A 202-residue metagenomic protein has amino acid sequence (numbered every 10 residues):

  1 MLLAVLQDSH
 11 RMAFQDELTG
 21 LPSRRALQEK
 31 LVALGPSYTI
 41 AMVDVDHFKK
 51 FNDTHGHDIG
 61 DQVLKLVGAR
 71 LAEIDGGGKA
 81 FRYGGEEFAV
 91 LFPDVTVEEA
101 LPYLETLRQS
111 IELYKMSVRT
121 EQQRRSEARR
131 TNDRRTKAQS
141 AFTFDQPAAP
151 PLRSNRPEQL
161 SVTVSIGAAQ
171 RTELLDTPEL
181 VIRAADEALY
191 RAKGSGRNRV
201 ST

Functional and structural regions predicted by a protein language model:
M1-D8: Membrane-embedded alpha-helical segments, specifically the hydrophobic cores of selected transmembrane helices
R11-E29, V43-H57, K65: Conserved nucleotide-binding and Mg2+-coordinating catalytic segments in signaling enzymes
T19, A41-D44, G85, A185: Conserved metal-coordinating catalytic motifs of nucleotidyl cyclase and c-di-GMP turnover enzymes
R24-I40, G68-D75, P93, N132-P151: Short regulatory alpha-helical coupling segments that immediately precede and/or link into cyclic nucleotide signaling
V32-V43, T54, R70-K79, L113-E121 (+2 more regions): Nucleotide second-messenger and two-component phosphorelay signaling modules
D53, F92-V95, R171-T172: Residue-level recognition of strand-loop junctions within catalytic nucleotide-signaling folds
G68-E99, Q109-T120, R125: Conserved helix-loop-beta segment at the catalytic/binding core of cyclic-nucleotide signaling proteins
L101, K137-Q159, T163, A169-S201: Catalytic-core segments of nucleotide cyclases and related cyclic-nucleotide turnover enzymes
